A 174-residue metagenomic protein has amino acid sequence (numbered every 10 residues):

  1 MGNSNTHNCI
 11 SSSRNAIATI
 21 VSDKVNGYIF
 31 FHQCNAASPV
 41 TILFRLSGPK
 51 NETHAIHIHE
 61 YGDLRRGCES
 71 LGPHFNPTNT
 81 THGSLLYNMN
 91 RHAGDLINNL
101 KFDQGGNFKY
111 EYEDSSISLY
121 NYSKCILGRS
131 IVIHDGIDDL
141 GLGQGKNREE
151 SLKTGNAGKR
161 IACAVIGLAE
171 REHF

Functional and structural regions predicted by a protein language model:
M1-F174: N-terminal leader/targeting pre-sequences
